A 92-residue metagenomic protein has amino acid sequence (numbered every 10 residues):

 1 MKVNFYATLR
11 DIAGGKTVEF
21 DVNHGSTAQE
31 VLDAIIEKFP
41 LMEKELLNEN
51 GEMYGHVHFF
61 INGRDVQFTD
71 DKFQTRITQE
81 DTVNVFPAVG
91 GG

Functional and structural regions predicted by a protein language model:
M1-G91: Ubiquitin-like/PB1-type beta-grasp interaction modules and other compact soluble beta-rich domains
